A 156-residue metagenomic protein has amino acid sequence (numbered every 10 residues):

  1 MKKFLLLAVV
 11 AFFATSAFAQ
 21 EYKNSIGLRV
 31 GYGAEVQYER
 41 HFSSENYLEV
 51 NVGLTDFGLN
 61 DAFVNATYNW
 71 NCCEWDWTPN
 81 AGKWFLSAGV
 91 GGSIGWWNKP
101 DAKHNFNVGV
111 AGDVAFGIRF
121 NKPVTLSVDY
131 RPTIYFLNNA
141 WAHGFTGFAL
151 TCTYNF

Functional and structural regions predicted by a protein language model:
M1-F4, Q20: Positively charged n-region of N-terminal signal peptides that target proteins for export
F4-T15: Sec-dependent N-terminal signal peptides
V10, N60-F63, N139: Short secondary-structure transition/capping segments
F18-V64, N155: Short glycine/proline- and aromatic-enriched beta-strand/turn motifs that initiate or cap beta-hairpins
F42-V124, V128-Y130: Gram-negative (and chloroplast) outer-membrane scaffold detector with strong preference for beta-barrel transmembrane
V64-N69, G144-F156: Outer-membrane beta-barrel "beta-signal"
K99-H104, N138-G144: Outer-membrane beta-barrel translocator domains and adjoining extracellular loop/strand segments of Gram-negative
